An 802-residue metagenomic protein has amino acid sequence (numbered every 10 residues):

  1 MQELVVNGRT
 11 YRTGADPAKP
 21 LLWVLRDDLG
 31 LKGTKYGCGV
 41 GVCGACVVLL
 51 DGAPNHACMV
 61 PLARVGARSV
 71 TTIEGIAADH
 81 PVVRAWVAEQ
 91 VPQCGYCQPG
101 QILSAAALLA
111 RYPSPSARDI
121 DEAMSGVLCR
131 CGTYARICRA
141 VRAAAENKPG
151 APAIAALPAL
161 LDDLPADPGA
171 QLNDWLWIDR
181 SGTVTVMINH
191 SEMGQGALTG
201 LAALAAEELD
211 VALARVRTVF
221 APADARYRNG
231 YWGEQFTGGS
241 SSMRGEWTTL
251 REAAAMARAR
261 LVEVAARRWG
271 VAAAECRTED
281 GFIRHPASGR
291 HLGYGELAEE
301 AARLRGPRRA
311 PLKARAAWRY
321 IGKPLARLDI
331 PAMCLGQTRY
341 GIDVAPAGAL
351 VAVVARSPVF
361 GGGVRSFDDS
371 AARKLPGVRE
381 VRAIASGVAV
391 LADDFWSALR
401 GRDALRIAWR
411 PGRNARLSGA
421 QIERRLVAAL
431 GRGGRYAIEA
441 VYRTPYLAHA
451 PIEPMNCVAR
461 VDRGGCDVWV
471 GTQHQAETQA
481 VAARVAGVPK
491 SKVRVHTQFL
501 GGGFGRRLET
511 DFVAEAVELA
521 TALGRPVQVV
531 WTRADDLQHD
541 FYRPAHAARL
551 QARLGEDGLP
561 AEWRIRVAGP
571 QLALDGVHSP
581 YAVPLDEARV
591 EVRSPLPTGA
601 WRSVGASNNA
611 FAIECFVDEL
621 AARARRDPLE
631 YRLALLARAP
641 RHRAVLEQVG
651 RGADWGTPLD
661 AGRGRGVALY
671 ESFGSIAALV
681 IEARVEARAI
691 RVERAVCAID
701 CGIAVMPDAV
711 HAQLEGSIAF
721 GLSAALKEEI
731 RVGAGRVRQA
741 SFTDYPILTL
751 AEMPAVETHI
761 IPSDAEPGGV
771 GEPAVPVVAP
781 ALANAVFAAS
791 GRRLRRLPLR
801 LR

Functional and structural regions predicted by a protein language model:
M1-P158, D162-G169, N173-D174, E207 (+2 more regions): Signature of N-terminal electron-transfer/Fe-S-associated modules in redox systems
L4-A18, L29-K32, C43, P92-G95 (+3 more regions): Cofactor-binding beta-sheet edge motifs in enzyme active sites
